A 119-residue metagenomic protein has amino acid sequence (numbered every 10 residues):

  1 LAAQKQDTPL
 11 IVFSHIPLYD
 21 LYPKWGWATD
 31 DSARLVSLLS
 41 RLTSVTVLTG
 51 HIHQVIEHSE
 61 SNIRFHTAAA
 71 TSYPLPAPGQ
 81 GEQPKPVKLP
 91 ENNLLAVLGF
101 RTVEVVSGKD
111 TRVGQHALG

Functional and structural regions predicted by a protein language model:
L1-H66: His/acidic metal-ligating clusters that form di-metal
I56-G119: Binuclear metal-dependent phosphoesterase catalytic core
